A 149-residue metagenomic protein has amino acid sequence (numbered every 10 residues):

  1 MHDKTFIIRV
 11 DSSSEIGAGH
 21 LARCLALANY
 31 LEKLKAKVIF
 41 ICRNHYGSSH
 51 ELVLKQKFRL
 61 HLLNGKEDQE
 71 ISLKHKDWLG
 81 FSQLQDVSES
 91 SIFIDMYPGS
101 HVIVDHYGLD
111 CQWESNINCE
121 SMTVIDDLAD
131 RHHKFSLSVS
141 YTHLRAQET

Functional and structural regions predicted by a protein language model:
K4-G17: Nucleotide-activated donor-dependent transferases that construct or modify glycoconjugates
T5, S100-H101, L137: Structural motif
F6, L34-S88: Conserved nucleotide-sugar phosphate-binding/catalytic loop shared by glycosyltransferases and other
L21-L31: Short amphipathic alpha-helix
H50-L54, E114-I117, A129-S136: Short loop/helix-cap segments at secondary-structure boundaries that form the rim of catalytic
F93-G108: Short N-terminal targeting/anchoring amphipathic segment
N118-T123: Short beta-strand/loop segments at the ligand-binding rim of alpha/beta enzyme cores
T142-T149: Conserved small/polar residues in nucleotide/adenosyl-binding loops
